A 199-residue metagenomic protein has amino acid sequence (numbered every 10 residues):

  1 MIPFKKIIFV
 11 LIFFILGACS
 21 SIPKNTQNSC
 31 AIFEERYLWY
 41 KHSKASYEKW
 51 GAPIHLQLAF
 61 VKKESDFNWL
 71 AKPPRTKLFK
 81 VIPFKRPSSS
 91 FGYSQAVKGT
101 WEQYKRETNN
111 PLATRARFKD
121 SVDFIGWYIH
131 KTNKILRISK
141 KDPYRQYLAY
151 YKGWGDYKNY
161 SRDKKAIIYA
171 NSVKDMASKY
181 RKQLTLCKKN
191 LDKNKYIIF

Functional and structural regions predicted by a protein language model:
I2-P3, A45: Hydrophobic transmembrane signal anchors and adjacent membrane-proximal interface regions, especially in viral
P3-V10: Sec-dependent signal peptide recognition, specifically the positively charged N-region followed immediately by
F13-F14: Short, linear, compositionally biased motifs with a strong N-terminal bias
G17-A18: C-terminal motif of bacterial Sec signal peptides marking the signal peptidase cleavage site
S21-N194, I198-F199: Catalytic glycan-binding domains that act on GlcNAc-containing polysaccharides
